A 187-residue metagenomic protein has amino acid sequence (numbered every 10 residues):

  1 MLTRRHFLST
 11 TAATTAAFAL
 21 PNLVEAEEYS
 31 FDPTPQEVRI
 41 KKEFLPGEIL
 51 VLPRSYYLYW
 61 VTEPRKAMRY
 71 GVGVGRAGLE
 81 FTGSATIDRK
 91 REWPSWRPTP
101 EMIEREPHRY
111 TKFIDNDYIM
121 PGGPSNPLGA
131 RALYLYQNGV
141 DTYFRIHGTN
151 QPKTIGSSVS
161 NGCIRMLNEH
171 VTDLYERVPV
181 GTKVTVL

Functional and structural regions predicted by a protein language model:
H6-A26: N-terminal export signals
Y29-F144: Gly/Pro-biased beta-strand-loop elements
P64-M68, P152, G181: Short, surface-exposed beta-strand-loop junctions and turns on beta-sheet-rich folds
N138-V140, Q151-K153, V171: Short Gly/Pro-enriched loop/turn and capping motifs at secondary-structure junctions
H147: Histidine-centered active-site/metal-ligand motif
T154-G162: Short, basic/aromatic beta-hairpin or loop at an interaction surface
I164-L187: N-terminal targeting pre-sequences for secretion and organelle import
